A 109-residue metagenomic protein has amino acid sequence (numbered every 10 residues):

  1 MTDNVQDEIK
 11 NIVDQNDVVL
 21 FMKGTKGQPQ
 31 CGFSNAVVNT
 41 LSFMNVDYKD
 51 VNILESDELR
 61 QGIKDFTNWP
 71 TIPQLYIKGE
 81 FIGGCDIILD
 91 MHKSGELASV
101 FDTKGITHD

Functional and structural regions predicted by a protein language model:
M1-K10: Flexible, polar/low-complexity N-terminal or interdomain linker segments that lie immediately upstream of folded
D7, R60-D65: TIR-domain catalytic/interaction hotspot
K10-D47: Local sequence-structure signature of Cys/Sec-based thiol-disulfide redox active-site neighborhoods
F21, Q74-K78: Acidic beta-strand-to-loop metal/phosphate-binding motif
S42-G62: Thiol-based oxidoreductase modules, predominantly thioredoxin-like and allied folds used for disulfide exchange
D65-T71: Thiol/disulfide oxidoreductase modules built on the thioredoxin-like
I77-H108: Non-catalytic, surface beta->alpha helical segment in thiol-disulfide oxidoreductase systems
